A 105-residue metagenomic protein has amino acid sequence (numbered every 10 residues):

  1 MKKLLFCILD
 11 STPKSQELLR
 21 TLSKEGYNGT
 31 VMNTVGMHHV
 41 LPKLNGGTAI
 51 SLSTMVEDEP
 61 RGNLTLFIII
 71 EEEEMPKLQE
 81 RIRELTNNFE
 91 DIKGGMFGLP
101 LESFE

Functional and structural regions predicted by a protein language model:
M1-E105: Positively charged, small/polar-rich N-terminal and surface patches that mediate targeting and assembly and bind
